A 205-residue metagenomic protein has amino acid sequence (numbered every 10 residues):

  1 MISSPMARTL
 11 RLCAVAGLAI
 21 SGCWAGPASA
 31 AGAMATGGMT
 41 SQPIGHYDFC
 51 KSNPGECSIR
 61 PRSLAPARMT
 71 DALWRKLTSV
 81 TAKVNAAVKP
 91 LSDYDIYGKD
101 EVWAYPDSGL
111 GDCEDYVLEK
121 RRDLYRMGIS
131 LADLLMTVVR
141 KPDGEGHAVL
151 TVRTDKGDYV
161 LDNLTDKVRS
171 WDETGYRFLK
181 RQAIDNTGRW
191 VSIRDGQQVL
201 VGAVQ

Functional and structural regions predicted by a protein language model:
I2, P27-Q205: A structural boundary/capping signal
I2-A14: Bacterial N-terminal signal peptides that target proteins for export
R8, I20-G22, Q42: Residues at the start of alpha-helices and the adjacent loop-to-helix junctions
A14-G17, R126: A periodicity- and composition-biased signal for non-globular, repetitive helical segments
A19-S29: C-terminal segment of classical bacterial N-terminal signal peptides
